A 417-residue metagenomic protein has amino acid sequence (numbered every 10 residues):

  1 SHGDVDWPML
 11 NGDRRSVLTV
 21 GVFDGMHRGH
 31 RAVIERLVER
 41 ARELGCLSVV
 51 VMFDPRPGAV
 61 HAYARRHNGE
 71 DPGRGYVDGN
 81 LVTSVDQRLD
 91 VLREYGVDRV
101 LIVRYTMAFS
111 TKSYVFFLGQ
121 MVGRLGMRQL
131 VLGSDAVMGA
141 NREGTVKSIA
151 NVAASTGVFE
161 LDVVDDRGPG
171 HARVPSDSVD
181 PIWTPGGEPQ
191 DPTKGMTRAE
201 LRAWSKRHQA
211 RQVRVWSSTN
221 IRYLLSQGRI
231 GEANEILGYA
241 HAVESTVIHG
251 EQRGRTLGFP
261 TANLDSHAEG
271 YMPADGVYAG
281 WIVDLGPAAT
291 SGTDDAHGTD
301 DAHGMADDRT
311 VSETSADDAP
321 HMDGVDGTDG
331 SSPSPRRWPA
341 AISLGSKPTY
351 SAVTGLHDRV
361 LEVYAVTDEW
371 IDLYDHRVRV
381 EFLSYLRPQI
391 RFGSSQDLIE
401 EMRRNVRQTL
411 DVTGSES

Functional and structural regions predicted by a protein language model:
S1-D4, V51-F53, V103-Y105, V164-D166 (+1 more regions): Conserved beta-strand termini and adjacent loop/short-helix elements that scaffold enzyme active sites in alpha/beta
S1-T19: Positively charged, low-complexity intrinsically disordered leader regions
T19-V33: Short, glycine-rich nucleotide/cofactor-binding loops
H30-E35, S395, I399: Short amphipathic alpha-helical segment that frequently serves as the phosphate-/nucleotide-binding helix
R31-L125: Core alpha/beta nucleotide-donor-binding catalytic domains of modification enzymes
A59-G69, G157-V158, V164-Q190, D284-D318: Internal, charge-rich low-complexity segments
A108-F259, Q389-E401, N405-V406, L410-S417: Classical nucleotidyltransferase
A240, H249-S417: Phosphate/ribose-recognition catalytic cores of enzymes acting on nucleotide-derived substrates
